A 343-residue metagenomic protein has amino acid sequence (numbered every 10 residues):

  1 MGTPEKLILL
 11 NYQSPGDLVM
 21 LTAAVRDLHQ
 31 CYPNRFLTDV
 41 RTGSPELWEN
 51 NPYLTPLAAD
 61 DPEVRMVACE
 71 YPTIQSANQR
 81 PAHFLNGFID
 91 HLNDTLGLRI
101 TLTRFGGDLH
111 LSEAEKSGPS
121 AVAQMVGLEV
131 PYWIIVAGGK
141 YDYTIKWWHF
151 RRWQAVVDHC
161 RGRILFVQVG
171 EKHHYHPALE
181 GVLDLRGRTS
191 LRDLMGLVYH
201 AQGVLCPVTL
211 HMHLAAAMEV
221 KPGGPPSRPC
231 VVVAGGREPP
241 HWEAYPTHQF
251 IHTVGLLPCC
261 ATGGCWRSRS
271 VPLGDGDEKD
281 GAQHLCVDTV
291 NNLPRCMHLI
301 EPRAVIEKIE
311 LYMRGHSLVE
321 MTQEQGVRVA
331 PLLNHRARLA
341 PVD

Functional and structural regions predicted by a protein language model:
M1-D343: Catalytic machinery of carbohydrate-active enzymes, primarily nucleotide-sugar-dependent glycosyltransferases
